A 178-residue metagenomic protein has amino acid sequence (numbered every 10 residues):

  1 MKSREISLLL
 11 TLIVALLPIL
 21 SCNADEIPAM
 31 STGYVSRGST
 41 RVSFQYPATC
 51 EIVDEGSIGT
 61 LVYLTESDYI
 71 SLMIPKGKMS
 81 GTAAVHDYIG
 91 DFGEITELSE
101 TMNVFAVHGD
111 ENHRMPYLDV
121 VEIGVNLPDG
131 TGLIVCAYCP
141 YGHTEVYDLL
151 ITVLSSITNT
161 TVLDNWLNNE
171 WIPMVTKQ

Functional and structural regions predicted by a protein language model:
M1-L9: Bacterial N-terminal signal peptides that target proteins for export
L10-P18: Bacterial N-terminal signal peptides
N23-D25: Bacterial signal peptide processing site
I27-S39: Short acidic/polar N-terminal linker immediately downstream of export determinants
T32-Y34, S43, V121: Well-ordered beta-strand positions in beta-sheet-rich domains
S36-D87, E111-P116: Secretory pathway targeting signatures of secreted, lumenal, and periplasmic proteins
A48-C50, T131, V135-Q178: Surface-exposed amphipathic alpha-helical segments
H86-E145, M174-Q178: Signature of long, low-cysteine stretches enriched in small and polar/charged residues
